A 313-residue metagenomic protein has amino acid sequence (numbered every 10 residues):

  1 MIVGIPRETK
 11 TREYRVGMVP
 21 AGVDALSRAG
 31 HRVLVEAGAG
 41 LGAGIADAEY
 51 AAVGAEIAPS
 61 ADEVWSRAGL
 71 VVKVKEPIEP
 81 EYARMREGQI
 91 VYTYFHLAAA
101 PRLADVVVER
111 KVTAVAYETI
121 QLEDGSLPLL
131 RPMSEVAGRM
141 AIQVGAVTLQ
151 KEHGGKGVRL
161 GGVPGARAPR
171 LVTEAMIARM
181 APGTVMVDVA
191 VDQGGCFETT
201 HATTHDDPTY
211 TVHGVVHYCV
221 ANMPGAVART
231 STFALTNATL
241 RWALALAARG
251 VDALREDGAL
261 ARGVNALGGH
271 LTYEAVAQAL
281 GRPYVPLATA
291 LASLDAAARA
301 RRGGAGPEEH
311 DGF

Functional and structural regions predicted by a protein language model:
I2, E8, E79-V163, V220-N222: Glycine/serine-rich phosphate-binding loop and adjoining beta1-alpha1 elements at the start of nucleotide-handling
I2-V106, R110: An N-terminal-biased, well-structured beta-alpha scaffold segment characteristic of Rossmann-like dinucleotide-binding
P6, E36, V189-D192, V220: Generic beta-strand/beta-sheet core signal
G17-A21, I45, P59, S66 (+9 more regions): Conserved active-site and cofactor/substrate-binding residues in soluble primary-metabolism enzymes
A52-A58, K73-K75, K151-G157, A168-L171 (+1 more regions): Short gly/ser/thr-rich secondary-structure transition/capping motifs
M85-V115, A168-V212, V216-Y218: ADP-ribose/adenylate-binding Rossmann-like module
E118-K156, V191, C196-F313: Adenosine-phosphate binding glycine-rich loop
